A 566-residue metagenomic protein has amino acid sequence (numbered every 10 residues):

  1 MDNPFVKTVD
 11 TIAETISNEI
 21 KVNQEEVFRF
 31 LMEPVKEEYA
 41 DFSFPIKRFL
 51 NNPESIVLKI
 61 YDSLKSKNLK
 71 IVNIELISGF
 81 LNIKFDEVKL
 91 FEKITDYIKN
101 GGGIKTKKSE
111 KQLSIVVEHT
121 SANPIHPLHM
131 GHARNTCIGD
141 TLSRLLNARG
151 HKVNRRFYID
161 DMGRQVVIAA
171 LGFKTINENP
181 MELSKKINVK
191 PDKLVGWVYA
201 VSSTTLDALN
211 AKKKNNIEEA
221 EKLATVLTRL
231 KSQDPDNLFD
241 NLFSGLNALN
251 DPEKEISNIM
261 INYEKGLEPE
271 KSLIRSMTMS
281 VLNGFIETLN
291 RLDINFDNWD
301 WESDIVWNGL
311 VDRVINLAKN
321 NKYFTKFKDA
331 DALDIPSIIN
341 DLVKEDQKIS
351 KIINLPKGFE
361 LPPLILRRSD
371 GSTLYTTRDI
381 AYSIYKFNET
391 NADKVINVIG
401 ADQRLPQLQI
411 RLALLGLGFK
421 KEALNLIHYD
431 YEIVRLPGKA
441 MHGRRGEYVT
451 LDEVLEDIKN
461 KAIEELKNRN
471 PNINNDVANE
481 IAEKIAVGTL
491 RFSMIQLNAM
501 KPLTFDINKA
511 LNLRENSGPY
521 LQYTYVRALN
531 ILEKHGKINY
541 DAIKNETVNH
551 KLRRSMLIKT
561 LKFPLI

Functional and structural regions predicted by a protein language model:
M1-V22: Generic start-of-chain signal for non-secretory N-termini
Q24-F49, P53-I566: NTP-dependent nucleotidyl-transfer catalytic core
